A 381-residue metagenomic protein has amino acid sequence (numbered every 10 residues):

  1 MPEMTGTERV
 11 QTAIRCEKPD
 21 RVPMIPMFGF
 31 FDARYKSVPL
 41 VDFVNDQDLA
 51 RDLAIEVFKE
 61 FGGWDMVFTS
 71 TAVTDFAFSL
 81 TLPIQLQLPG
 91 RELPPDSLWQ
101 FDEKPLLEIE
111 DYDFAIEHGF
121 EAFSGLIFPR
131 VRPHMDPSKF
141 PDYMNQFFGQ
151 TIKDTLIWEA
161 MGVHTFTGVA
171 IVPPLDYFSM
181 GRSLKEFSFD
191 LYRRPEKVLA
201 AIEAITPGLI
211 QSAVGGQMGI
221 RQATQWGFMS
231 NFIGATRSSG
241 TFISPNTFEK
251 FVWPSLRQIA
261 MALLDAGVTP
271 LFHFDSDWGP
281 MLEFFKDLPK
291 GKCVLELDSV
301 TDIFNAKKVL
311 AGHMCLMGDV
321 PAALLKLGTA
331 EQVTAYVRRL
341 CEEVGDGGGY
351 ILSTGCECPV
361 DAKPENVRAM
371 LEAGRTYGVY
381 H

Functional and structural regions predicted by a protein language model:
M1-H381: Catalytic cores of TIM-barrel enzymes
